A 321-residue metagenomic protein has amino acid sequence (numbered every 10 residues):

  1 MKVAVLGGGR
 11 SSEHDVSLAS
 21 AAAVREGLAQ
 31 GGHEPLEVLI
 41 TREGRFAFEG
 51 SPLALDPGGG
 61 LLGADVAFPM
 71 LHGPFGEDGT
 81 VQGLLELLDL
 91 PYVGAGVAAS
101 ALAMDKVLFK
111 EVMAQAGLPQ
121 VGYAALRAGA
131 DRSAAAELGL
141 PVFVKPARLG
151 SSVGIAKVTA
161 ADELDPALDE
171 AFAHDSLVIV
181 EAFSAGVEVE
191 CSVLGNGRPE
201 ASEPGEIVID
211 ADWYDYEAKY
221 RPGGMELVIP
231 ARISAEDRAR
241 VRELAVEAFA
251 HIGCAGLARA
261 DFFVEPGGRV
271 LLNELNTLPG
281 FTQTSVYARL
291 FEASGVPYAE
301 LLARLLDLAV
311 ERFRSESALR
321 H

Functional and structural regions predicted by a protein language model:
M1, G117, S234-H321: ATP-dependent carboxylate activation and anion-phosphoryl transfer catalytic cores that bind Mg-ATP to form
M1-A98, L102-E111, Q115, R127-A134 (+1 more regions): ATP-binding N-terminal substructure of ATP-dependent carboxylate-amine bond-forming enzymes
M1-G7, L61, L102-V187: Active-site nucleotide/adenylate-binding loops and adjacent lid/helix of ATP-dependent enzymes
P35, P91-Y92, Q120, V142 (+2 more regions): Hydrophobic beta-strand scaffold residues
G50-P52, G83-L87, Y214-R221, T277: Short, flexible, mixed-charge acidic loops at enzyme active sites
G83-Y92, A160-D165, S294: A glycine- and small-aliphatic-rich helix-loop capping segment at beta-alpha/alpha-beta transitions that lines
T159-E243, V264-L271: Phosphate-binding site of ATP-dependent enzymes
